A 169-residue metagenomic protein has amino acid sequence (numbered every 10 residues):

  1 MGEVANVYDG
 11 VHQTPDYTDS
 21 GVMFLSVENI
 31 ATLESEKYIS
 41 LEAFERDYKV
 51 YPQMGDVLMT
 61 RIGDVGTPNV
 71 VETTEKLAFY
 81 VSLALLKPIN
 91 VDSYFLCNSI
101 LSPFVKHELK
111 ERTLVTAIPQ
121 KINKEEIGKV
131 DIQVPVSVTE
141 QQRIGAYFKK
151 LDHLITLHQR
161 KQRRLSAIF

Functional and structural regions predicted by a protein language model:
M1-V11: Non-catalytic DNA-recognition/assembly elements of restriction-modification systems
H12, K76-L83, V115-E140: A short glycine-rich beta-alpha junction/loop motif
Q13-A31: Short beta-strand/loop turn elements enriched in aromatics
M23, L101, R164-A167: Positively charged
S26-E28, E36-K37, A43-V105, I118: A short beta-sheet element
D131-F169: Amphipathic alpha-helical segments
